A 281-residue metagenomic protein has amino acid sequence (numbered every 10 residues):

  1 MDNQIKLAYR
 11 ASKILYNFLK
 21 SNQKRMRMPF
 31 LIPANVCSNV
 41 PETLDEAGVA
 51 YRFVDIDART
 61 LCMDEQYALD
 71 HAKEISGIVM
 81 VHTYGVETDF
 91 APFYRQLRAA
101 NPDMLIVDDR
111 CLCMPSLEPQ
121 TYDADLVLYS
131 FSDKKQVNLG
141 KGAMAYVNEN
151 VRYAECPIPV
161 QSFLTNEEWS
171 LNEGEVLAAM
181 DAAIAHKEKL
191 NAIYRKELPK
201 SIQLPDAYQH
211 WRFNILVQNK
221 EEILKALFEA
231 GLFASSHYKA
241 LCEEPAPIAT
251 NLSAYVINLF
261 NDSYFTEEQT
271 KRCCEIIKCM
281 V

Functional and structural regions predicted by a protein language model:
D2-M26, F30, V36-T43: Conserved beta-loop-alpha segment that forms the PLP phosphate-binding cup at the N-terminus of a helix
A8-Y9, K13, I32-A34, L44-S76 (+1 more regions): PLP-dependent aminotransferase-class I/II
R59-Y129, D133-N138, A145-V151: Active-site phosphate-binding strand-loop segment of PLP-dependent enzymes
V147-H186: Active-site C-terminal subdomain of aminotransferase-like
E173-R195, I202-L216: Conserved glycine-rich beta-strand-loop-beta hairpin in the small C-terminal domain of fold type I
E222-I257: Conserved PLP cofactor-binding pocket of PLP-dependent enzymes
P245-V281: PLP-dependent enzyme catalytic core of the Aspartate aminotransferase-like
